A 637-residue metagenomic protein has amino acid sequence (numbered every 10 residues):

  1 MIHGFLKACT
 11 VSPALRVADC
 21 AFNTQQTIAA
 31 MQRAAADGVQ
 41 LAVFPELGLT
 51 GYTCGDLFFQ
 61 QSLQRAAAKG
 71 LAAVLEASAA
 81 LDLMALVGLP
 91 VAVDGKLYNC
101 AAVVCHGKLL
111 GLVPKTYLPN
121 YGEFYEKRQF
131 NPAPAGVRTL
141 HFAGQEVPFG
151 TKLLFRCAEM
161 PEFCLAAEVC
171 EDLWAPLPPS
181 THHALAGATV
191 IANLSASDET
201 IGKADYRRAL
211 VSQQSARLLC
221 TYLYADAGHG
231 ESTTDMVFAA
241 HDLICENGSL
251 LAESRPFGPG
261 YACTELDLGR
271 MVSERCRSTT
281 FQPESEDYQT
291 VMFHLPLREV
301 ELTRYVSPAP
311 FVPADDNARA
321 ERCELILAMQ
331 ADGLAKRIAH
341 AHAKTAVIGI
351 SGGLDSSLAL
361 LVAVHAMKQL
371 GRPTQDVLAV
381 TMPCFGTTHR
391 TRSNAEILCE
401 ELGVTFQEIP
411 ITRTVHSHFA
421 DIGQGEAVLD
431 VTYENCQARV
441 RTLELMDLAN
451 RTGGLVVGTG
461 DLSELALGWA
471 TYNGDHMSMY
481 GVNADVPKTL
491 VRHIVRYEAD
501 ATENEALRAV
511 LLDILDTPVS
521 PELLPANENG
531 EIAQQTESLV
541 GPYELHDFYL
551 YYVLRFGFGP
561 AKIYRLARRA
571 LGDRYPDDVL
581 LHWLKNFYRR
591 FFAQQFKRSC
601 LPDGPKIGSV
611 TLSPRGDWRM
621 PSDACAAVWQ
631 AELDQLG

Functional and structural regions predicted by a protein language model:
M1-V347, H365-T374, E401, F406: Enzyme catalytic cores with a strong preference for nitrogen-chemistry domains
L6-K7, N23, P161-F163, C220 (+5 more regions): ATP/NTP-dependent adenylation/nucleotidyl-transfer catalytic domains that generate, transfer, or process NMP-activated
